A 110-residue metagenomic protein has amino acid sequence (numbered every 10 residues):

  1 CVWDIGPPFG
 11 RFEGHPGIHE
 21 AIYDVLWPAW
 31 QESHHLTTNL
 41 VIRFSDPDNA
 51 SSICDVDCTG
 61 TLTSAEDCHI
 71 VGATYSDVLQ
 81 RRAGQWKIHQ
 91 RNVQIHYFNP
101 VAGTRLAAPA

Functional and structural regions predicted by a protein language model:
C1-V56: A solvent-exposed, acidic/Ser-Thr-rich amphipathic alpha-helical stretch
R11, C68-I70: Short, mixed charged/polar active-site loops that provide acid/base catalysis or chelate metal/phosphate cofactors
H35-T37, I70-Y75: Short, surface-exposed coil-to-beta transition loops
H35-T38, I95, A110: C-terminal-biased regions
S51, G72-A102: Short beta-strand edge/turn micro-motifs at domain boundaries
C58-G60, Q94-I95: Short, surface-exposed beta-strand-loop junctions and turns on beta-sheet-rich folds
T59-C68: Short, cysteine-centered beta-strand-loop-beta hairpins and adjacent loop/turn segments enriched in charged/polar
V101-A110: Extended, polar beta-sheet/loop recognition surfaces of beta-rich domains that mediate binding to diverse ligands
